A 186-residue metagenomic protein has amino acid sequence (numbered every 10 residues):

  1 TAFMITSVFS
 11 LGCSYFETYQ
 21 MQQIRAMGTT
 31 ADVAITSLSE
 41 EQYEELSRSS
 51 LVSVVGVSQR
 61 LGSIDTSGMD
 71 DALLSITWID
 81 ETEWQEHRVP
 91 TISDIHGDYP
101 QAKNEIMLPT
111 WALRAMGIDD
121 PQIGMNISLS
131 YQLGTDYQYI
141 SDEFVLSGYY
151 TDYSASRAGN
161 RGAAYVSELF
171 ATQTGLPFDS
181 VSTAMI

Functional and structural regions predicted by a protein language model:
T1-M4: Alpha-helical transmembrane segments of integral membrane proteins
S7, G12-I186: Basic-flanked hydrophobic alpha-helices used for secretion and membrane insertion
